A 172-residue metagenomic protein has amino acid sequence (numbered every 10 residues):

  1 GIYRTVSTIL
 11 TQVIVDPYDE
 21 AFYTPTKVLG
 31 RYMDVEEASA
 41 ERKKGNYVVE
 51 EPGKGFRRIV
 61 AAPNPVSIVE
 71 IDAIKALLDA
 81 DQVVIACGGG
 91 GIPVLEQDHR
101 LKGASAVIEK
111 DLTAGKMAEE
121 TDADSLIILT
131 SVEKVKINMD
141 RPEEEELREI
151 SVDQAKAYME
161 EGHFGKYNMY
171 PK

Functional and structural regions predicted by a protein language model:
G1-V84: Ligand-binding beta-strand-loop-alpha-helix segment within the catalytic cores of soluble metabolic enzymes
G1-Y3, A61-L78, V84-E120, E145-K172: Polyanion-binding loop/helix "lid" in catalytic or ligand-binding cores
V6, G45-E50, I108, V132-V135 (+1 more regions): Generic preference for hydrophobic/aromatic residues in regular secondary structure cores
S7, G91, L95, E120-M139: Glycine-rich phosphate/pyrophosphate-binding loops and their adjacent beta-strand/loop elements at enzyme active sites
P17-T24, E96-D98, I137-P142: Short acidic, glycine/serine/threonine-rich loops at helix termini
T26-M33, D124, P142-I150: Short, exposed beta-strand "edge-strand" segments with a Pro/Gly-rich flavor and a Y/T-containing core
Y47-R57, D124-E133, K166-K172: Noncatalytic linker/hinge segments flanking ATPase motor cores
